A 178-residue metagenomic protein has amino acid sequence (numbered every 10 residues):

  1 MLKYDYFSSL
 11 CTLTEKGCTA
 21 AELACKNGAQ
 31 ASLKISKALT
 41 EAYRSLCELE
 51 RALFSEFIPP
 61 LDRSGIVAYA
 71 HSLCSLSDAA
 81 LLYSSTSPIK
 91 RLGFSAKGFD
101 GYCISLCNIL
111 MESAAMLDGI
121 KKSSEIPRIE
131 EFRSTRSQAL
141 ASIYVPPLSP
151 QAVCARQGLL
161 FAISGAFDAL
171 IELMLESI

Functional and structural regions predicted by a protein language model:
M1-I178: Cytosolic, long alpha-helical scaffolding segments
